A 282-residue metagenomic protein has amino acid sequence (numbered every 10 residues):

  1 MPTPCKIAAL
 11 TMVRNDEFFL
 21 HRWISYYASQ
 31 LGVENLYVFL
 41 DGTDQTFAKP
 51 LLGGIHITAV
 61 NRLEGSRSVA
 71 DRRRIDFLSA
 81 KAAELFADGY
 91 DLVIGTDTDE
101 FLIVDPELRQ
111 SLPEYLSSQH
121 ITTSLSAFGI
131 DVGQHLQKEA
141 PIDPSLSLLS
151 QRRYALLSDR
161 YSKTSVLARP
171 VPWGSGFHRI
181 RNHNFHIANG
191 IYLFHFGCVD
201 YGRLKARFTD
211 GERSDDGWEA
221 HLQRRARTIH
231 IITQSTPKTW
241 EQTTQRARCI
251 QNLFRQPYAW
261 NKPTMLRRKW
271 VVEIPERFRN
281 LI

Functional and structural regions predicted by a protein language model:
K6-A8: Cell-envelope/extracellular polymer assembly enzymes that use nucleotide-activated donors
T11-R22, G42: Active-site beta-to-alpha loop of glycosyltransferases that engages the nucleotide-sugar donor
S25-E34: Short, acidic, metal-binding catalytic loop of nucleotide-sugar glycosyltransferases
V33-E34, D91, T123: Short acidic/polar active-site loop segments enriched in Thr and Asp
Y37-L40: Short internal beta-strands
D44-G95, V104: Active-site-proximal specificity loops/subdomain of glycosyltransferases
D71-D76, V104-I282: Catalytic-site signature of metal-activated, phosphate-bearing donor transferases, centered on the GT-A/GT-A-like
A87, T98, R109: Active-site neighborhood of glycoside hydrolase catalytic domains
